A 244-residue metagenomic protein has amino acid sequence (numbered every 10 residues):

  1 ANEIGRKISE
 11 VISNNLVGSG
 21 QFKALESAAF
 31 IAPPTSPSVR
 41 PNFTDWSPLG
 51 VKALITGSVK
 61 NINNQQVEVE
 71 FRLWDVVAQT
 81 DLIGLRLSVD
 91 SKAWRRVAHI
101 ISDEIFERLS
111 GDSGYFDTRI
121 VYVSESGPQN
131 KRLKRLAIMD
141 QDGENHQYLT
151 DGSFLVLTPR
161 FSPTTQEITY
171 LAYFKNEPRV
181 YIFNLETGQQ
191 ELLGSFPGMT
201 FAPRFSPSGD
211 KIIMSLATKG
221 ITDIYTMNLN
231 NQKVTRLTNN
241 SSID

Functional and structural regions predicted by a protein language model:
A1-F43, I55-V59: Short beta-strand->alpha-helix linker/helix-N-cap micro-motif that forms a surface specificity/interaction loop
P37-E104: Amphipathic beta-strand/beta-sheet edge segments enriched in Tyr/Trp
V77, D140-E144, N184-G188, N228-Q232: Short loop/turn segments that connect beta-strands within beta-propeller blades
S113, E125-R135, D151-F154, L171-V180 (+4 more regions): A flexible loop/linker signature enriched in serine peptidases of the S9 family
T118, T164-Q166, S208-D210: Short coil/turn segments that connect the beta-strands within blades of beta-propeller domains
N145-T150, Q189-G194, K233-T238: A short beta-strand motif characteristic of beta-propeller blades
